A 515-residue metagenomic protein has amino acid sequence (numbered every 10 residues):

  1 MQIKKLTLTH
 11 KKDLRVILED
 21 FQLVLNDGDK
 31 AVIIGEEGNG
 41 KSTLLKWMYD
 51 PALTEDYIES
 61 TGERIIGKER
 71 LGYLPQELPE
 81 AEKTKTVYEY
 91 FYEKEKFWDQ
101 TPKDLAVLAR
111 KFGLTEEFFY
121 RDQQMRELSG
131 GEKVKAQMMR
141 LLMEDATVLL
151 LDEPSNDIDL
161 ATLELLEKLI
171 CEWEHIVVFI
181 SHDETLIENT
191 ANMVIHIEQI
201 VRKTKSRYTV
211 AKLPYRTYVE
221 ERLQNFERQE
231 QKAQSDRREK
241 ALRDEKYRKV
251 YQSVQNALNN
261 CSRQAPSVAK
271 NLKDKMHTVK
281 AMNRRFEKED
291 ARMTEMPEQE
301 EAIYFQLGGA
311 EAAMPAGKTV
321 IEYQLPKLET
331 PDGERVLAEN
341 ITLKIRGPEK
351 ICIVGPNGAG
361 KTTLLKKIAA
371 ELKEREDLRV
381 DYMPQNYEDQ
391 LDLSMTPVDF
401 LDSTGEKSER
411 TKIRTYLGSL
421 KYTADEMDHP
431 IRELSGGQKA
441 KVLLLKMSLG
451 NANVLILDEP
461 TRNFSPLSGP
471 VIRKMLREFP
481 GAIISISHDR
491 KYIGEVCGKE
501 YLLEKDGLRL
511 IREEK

Functional and structural regions predicted by a protein language model:
M1, F226-V336: Flexible nucleotide-interacting loop at or near the entrance of a catalytic core
M1-Q229, A313-K515: ABC ATP-binding cassette signature C-motif
